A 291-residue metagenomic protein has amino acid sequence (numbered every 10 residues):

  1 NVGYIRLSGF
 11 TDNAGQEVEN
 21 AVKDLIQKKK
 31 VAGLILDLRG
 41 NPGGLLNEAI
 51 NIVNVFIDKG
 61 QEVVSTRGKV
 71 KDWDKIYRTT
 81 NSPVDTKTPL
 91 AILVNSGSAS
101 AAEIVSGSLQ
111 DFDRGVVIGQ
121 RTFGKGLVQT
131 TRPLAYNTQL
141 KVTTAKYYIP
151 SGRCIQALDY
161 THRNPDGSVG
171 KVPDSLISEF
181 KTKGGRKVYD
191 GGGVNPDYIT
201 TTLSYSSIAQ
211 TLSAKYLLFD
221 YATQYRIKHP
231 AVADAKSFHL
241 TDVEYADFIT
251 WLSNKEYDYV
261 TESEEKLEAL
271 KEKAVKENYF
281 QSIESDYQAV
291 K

Functional and structural regions predicted by a protein language model:
N1, I5, I149, S285-K291: Proteins with a high burden of low-complexity, intrinsically disordered sequence enriched in S/T/G/P/A and R, requiring
N1-A135: Cleft-lining beta-strand/loop regions that shape enzyme active-site pockets
D12-A14, D72-D74, P150-S151, N164-D166 (+1 more regions): A short local loop/turn or secondary-structure capping micro-motif enriched for an aromatic residue
N20-V22, N51-V53, P133, T138 (+4 more regions): Hydrophobic alpha-helical segments
A101, D113, I118-Q120, G124-G184 (+1 more regions): Polar, glycine-rich mid-to-C-terminal structural blocks that act as macromolecule-binding/assembly scaffolds
C154-T161, P165-K291: Conserved functional hotspot residues or short segments at active or partner-binding sites across diverse domains
